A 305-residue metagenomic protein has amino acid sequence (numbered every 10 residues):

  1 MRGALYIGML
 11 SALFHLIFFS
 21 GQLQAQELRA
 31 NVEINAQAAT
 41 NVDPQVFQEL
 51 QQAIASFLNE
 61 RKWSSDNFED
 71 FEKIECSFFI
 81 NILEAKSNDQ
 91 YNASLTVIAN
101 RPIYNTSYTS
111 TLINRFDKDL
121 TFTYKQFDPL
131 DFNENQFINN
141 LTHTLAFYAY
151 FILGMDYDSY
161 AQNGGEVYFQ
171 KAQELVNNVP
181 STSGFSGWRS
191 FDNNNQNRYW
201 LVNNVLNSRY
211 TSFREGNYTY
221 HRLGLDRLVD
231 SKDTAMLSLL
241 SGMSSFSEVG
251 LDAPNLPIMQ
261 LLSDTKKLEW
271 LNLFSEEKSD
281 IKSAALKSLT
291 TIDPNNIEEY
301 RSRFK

Functional and structural regions predicted by a protein language model:
M1-L5: Positively charged n-region of N-terminal signal peptides that target proteins for export
G8-Q22: Bacterial N-terminal signal peptides
Q26-N92, I103-N105: Start-of-domain marker
E33, E215-K305: A cross-kingdom marker for long, charged
Q37-P44, D131-N139, L251-D252: Second-shell loop/turn segments in exported
A55-W63, G154-D158, L271, S275: Sec-exported extracytoplasmic/periplasmic mature domains
D89-N203: Acidic/His-rich structured neighborhood in mature extracellular/periplasmic domains
A161-L256: Flexible, glycine-rich surface segments
